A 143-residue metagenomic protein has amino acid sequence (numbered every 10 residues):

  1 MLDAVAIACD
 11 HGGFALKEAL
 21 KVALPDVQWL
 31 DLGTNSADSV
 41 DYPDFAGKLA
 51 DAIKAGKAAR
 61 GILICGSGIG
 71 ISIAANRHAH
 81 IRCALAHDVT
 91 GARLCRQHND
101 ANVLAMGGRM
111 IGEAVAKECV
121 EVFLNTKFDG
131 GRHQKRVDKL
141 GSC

Functional and structural regions predicted by a protein language model:
L2, K57-A59, D100: Short, high-confidence coil segments that cap the C-terminus of an alpha-helix and link into the following beta-strand
L2-L20: N-terminal beta1-alpha1 ligand-phosphate binding loop
A6-A8, G12, V89-C143: C-terminal binding/interaction regions
A19-V27: A short, Lys/Arg-enriched amphipathic alpha-helix followed by its capping loop at the start of a domain
Q28-S39: A short beta-strand-loop structural module common to alpha/beta enzyme folds
D44-G47, A86-D88: Charged helix-capping and loop-helix junction motifs
F45-L63, S67: Short, structured active-site "lid" loops
L63-R109: Mid-chain, well-packed structural core segment of small domains
